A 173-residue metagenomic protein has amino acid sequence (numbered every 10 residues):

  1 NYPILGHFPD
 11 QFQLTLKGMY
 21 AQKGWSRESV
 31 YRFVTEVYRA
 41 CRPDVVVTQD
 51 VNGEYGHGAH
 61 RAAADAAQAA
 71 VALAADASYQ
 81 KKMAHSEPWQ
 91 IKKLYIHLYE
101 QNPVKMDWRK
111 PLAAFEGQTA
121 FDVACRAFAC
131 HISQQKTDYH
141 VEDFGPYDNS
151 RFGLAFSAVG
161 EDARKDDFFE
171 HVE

Functional and structural regions predicted by a protein language model:
N1-Q80: Active-site beta-strand->loop->alpha-helix modules in alpha/beta enzyme cores, enriched in Gly/His/Asp(Glu)
L73-E173: The feature marks non-catalytic terminal segments
